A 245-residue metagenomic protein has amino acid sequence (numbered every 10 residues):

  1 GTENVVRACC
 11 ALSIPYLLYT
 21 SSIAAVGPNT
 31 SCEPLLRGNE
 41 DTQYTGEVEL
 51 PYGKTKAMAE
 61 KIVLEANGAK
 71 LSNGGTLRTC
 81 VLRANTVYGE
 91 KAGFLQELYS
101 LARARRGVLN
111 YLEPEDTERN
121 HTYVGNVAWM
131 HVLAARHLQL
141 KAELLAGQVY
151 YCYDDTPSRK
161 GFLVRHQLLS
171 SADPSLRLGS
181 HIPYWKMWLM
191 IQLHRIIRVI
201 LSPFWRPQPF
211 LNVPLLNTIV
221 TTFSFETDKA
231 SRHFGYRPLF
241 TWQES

Functional and structural regions predicted by a protein language model:
G1-V5, T55-V63, V127: Conserved catalytic Lys-bearing alpha helix of Rossmann-like short-chain dehydrogenase/reductases
E3-Y52, L71-N73, C80: Conserved Rossmann-fold NAD(P)-dependent oxidoreductase catalytic core, especially the SDR/UDP-sugar
A25-V26, V87-G89, P157: Conserved sequence/active-site signature of Rossmann-fold short-chain dehydrogenase/reductase
L36-N39, T45-E60, A92, N120-H121 (+1 more regions): Short-chain dehydrogenase/reductase
A69-A135, H166-L169: NAD(P)-dependent short-chain dehydrogenase/reductase
V127, H131, C152, A230 (+1 more regions): Non-catalytic, hydrophobic alpha-helical segments
H137-F210, T227: Mid/C-terminal beta-alpha module of Rossmann-like enzyme folds, strongest in SDR-family dehydrogenases/epimerases
T222-H233, R237-S245: Amphipathic terminal alpha-helices
